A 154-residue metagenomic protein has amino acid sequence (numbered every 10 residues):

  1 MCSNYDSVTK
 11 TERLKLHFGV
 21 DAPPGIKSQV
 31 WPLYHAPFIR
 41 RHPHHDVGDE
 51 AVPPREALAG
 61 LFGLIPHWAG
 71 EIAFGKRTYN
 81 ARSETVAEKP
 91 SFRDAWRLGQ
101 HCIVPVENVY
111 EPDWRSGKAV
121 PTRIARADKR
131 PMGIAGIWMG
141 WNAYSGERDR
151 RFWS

Functional and structural regions predicted by a protein language model:
M1-S154: Short linear sequence motif anchored by a di-proline
